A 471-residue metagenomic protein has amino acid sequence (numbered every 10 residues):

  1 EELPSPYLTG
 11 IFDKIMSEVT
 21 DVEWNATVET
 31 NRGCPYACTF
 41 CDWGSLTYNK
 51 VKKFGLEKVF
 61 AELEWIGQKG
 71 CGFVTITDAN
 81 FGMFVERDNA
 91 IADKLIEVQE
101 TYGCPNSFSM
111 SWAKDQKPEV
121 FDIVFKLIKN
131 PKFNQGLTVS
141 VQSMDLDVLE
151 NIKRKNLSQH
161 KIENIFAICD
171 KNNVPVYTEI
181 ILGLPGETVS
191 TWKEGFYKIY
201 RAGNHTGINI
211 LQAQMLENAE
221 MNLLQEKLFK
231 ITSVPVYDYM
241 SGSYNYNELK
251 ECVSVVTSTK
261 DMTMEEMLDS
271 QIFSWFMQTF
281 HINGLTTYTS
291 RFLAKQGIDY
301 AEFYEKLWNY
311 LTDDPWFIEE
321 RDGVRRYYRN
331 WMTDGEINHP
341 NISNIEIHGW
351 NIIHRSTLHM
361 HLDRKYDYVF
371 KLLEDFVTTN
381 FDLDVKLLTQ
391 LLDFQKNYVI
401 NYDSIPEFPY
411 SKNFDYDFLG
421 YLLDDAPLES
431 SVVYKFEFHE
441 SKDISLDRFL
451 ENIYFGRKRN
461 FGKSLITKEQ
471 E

Functional and structural regions predicted by a protein language model:
E1-E2: Glycine-rich beta-alpha loop elements in corrinoid/cobalamin-binding modules across cobalamin-dependent enzymes
S5-K171: Radical SAM [4Fe-4S] cluster-binding motif and immediate context
E18, K129-P131, R201-T206, A301 (+1 more regions): Intrinsically disordered, low-complexity coil segments
V19-W24, K250-V256: Flexible glycine/proline-enriched surface loops and loop-helix/loop-strand junctions
A26, M83-A90, W192, N222-L223 (+1 more regions): Short amphipathic alpha-helical patches
V51, R154, L184, T259-M262: Pocket-edge positions in alpha/beta enzyme catalytic cores
F60-T77, G103, S107-S111, L127-S143 (+2 more regions): Conserved C-terminal portion of the radical SAM core fold that forms the substrate/S-adenosylmethionine-binding
S254-E471: Radical SAM enzyme core and accessory elements
